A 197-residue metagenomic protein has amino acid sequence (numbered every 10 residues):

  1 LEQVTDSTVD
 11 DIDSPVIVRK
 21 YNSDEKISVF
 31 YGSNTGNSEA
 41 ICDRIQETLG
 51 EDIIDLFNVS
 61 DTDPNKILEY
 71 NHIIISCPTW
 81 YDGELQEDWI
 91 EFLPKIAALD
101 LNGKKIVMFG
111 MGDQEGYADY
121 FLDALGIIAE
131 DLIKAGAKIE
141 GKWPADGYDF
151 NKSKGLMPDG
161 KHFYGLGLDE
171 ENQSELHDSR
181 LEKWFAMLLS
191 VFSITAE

Functional and structural regions predicted by a protein language model:
L1-E25, N37, T48, D52 (+1 more regions): FMN-binding flavodoxin-like domain, especially the glycine-rich phosphate-binding loop
I27-R44: N-terminal beta1-alpha1 ligand-phosphate binding loop
S28, F57, E171: Short, flexible active-site loop motifs that bind/organize anionic cofactors or intermediates
G32-G36, D61, T79: Short, surface-exposed acidic/glycine-rich loop or hinge patches that mediate macromolecular interfaces
D52-D63: A short beta-strand-loop structural module common to alpha/beta enzyme folds
K66: Short conserved loop adjoining the S-adenosyl-L-methionine
